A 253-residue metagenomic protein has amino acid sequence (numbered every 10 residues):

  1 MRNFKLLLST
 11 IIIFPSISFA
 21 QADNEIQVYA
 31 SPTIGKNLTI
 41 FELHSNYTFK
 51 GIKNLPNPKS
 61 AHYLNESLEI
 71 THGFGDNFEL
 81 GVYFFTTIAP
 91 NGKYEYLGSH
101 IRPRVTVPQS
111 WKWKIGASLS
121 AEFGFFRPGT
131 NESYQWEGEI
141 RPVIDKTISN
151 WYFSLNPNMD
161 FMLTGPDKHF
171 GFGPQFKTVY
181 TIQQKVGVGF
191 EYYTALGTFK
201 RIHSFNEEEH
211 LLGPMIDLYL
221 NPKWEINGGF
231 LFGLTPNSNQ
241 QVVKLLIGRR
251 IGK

Functional and structural regions predicted by a protein language model:
M1-E25, K253: Cleavable N-terminal export/targeting peptides
A20-K253: Transmembrane beta-barrel domains of Gram-negative outer membranes and organellar outer membranes
